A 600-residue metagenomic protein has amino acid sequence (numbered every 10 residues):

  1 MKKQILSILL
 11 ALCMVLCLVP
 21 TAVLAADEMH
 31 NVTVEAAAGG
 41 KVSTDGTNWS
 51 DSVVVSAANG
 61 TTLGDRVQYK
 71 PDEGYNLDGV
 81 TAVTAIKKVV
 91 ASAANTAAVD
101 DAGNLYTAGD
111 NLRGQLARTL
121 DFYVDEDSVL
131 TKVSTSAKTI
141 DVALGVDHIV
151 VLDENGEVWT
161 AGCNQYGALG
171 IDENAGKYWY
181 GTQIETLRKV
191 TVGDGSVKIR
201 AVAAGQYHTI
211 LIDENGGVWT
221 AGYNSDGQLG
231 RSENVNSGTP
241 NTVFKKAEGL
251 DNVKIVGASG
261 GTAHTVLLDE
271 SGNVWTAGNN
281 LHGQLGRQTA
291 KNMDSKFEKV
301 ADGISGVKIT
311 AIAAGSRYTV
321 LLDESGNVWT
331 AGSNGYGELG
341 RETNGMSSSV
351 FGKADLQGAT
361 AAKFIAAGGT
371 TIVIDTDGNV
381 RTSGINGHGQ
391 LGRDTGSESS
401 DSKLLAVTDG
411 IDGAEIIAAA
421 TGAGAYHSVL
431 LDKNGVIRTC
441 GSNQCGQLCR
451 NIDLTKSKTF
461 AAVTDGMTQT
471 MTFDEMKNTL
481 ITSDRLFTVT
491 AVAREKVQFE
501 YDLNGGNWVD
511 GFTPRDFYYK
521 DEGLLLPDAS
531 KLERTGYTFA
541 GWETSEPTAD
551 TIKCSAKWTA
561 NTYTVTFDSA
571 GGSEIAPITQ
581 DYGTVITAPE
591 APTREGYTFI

Functional and structural regions predicted by a protein language model:
M1-I5, L9: Positively charged n-region of N-terminal signal peptides that target proteins for export
L16-L24: C-terminal segment of classical bacterial N-terminal signal peptides
A25-V83, M471-I600: Secondary-structure capping and domain/repeat boundary segments
V90, A98, A143, V151 (+10 more regions): Conserved beta-strand position repeated across blades of beta-propeller domains
A94, G103, D147, G156 (+10 more regions): Short coil/turn segments that connect the beta-strands within blades of beta-propeller domains
N95-A98, T107, H148-V151, T160 (+10 more regions): Conserved core positions of repeat-based scaffolds
D101-N104, E154-E157, K189, K198-A201 (+7 more regions): Tandem repeat domain/solenoid detector
Y106-V129, A161-T186, A221-K245, A277-E298 (+3 more regions): Short glycine/serine- and acidic-residue-enriched loop/turn motifs that recur at repeat junctions
